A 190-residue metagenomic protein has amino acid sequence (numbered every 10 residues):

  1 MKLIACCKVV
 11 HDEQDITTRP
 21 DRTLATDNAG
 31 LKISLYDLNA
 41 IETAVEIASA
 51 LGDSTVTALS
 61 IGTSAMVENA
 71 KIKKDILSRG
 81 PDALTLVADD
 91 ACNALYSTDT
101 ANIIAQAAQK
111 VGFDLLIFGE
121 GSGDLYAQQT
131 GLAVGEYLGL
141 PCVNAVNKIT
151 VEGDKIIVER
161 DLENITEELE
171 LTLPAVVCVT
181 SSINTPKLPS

Functional and structural regions predicted by a protein language model:
M1-S190: N-terminal glycine-rich FAD/FM-binding segment characteristic of electron-transfer flavoproteins
